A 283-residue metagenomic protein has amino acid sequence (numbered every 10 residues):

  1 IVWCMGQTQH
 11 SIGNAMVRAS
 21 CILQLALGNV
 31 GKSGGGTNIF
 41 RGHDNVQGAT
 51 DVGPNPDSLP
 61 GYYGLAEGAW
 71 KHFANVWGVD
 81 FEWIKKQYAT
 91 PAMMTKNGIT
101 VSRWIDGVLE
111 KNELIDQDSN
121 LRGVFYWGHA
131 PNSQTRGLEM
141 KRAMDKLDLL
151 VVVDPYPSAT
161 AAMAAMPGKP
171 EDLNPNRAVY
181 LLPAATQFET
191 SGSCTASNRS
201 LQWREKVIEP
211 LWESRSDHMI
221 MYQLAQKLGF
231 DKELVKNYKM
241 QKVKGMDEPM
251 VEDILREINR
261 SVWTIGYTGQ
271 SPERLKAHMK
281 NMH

Functional and structural regions predicted by a protein language model:
I1-I22, A26-K32, I39-E273, K280: Non-catalytic alpha/beta scaffold blocks inside enzyme catalytic domains
